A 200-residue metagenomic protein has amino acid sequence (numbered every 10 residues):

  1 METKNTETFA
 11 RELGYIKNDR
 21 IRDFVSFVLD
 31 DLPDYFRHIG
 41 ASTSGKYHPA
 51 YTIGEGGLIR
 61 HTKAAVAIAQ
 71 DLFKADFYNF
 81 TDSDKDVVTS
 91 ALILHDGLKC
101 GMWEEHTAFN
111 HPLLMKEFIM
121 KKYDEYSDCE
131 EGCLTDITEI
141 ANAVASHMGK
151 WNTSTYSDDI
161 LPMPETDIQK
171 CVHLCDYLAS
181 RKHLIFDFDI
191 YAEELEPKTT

Functional and structural regions predicted by a protein language model:
M1-M102: Acidic/His-rich, divalent-metal-binding segments that scaffold phosphate/diphosphate chemistry
H61, H95, H111-P112, H147-M148: Histidine-centered active-site/metal-ligand motif
A65-A69, F109-E125: An active-site-proximal "capping" alpha-helix that borders the catalytic cofactor pocket
F73-F80, Y123-G132: Alpha-helix termini
V88, S127-E194: Histidine/acidic-rich helix-loop-helix segments that form or flank divalent-metal centers in metalloenzyme catalytic
W103-T107, I160: Metal-dependent catalytic cores of enzymes that make or break cyclic nucleotides and related phosphoester linkages
